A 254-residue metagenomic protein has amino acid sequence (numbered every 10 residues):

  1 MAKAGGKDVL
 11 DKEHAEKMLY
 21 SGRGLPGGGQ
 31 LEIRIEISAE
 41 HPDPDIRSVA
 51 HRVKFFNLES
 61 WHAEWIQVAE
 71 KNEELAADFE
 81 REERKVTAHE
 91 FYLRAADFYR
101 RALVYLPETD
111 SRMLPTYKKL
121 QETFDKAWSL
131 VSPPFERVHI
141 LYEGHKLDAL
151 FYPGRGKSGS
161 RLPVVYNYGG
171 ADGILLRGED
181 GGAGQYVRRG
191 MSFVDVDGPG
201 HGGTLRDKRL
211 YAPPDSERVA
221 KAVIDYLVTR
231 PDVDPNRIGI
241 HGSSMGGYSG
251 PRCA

Functional and structural regions predicted by a protein language model:
A2-W61, P153: Long, non-catalytic architectural segments outside compact domain cores
P26-S48, A96-V138: An N-terminal hydrophobic leader/cap segment in hydrolases
K54-A63, H201-P213: Serine-hydrolase catalytic machinery in alpha/beta-hydrolase-like enzymes
A63-W65, A69-N72, L114-S160: N-terminal cap/lid segment of alpha/beta-hydrolase-fold proteins
A95, S244-G247: Active-site loop->helix "elbow" adjoining a glycine-rich segment at hydrolase catalytic centers
K157-L162, N167-L205: Short substrate-entry loop that stabilizes the transition state in hydrolases
L210-N236, I240, S249-R252: Alpha/beta-hydrolase active-site loop
